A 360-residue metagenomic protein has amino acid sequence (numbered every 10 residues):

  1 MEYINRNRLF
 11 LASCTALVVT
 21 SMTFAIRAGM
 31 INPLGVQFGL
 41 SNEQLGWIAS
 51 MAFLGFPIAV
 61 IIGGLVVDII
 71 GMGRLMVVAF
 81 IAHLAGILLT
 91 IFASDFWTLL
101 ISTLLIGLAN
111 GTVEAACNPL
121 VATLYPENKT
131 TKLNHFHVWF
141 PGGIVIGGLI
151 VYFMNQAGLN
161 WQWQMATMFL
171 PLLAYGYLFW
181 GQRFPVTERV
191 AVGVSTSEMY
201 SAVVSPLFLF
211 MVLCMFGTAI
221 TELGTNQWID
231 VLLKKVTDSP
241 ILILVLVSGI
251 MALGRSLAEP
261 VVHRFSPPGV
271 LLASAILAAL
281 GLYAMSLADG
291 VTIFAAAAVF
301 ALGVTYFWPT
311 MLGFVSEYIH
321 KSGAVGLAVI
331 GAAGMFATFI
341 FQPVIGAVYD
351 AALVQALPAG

Functional and structural regions predicted by a protein language model:
R8-N42, N118, T225-D230, F341-I345: Extracytoplasmic
A25, A52-I61, V145, S248-S256 (+1 more regions): Residue-level signature of mid-helix packing/kink "hotspots" within the transmembrane helices of 12-pass Major
R27-I31, S201-A252, F341-G346: Extracytoplasmic gate region of multi-pass secondary transporters
G39, G71, F92-W97, P126 (+1 more regions): Helix-breaking motifs and short loop linkers at transmembrane-helix boundaries and internal kinks in secondary membrane
I58-W97: Conserved MFS/SLC helix-loop-helix module at the cytosolic interface between two early adjacent transmembrane helices
I81-S94, L277-D289, F339: C-terminal ends and interior cores of transmembrane alpha-helices in multi-pass membrane transporters/permeases
S102-V138: Cytoplasmic helix-loop-helix junction between adjacent transmembrane helices in 12-TM secondary transporters
N128, K132-T187: Helix-loop-helix hairpin linking two adjacent transmembrane segments in secondary transporters
